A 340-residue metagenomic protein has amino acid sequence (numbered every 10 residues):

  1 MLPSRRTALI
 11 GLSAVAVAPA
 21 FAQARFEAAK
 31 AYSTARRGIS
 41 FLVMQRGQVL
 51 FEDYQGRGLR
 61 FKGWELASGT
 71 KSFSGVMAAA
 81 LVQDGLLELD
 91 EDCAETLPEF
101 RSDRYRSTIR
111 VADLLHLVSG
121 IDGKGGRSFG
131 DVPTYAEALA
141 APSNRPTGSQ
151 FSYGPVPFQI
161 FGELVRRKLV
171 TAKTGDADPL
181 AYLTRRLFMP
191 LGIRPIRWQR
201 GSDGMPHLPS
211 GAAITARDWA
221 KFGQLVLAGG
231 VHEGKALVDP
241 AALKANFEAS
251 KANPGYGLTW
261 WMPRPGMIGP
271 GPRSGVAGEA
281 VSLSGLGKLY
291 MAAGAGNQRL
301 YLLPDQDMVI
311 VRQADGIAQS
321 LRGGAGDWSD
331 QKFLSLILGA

Functional and structural regions predicted by a protein language model:
L2, T7-A22: N-terminal export signals
A29-L59, L300-L303, D307-V311: A short, well-structured edge-of-sheet supersecondary motif
G47, W64-D90, L114, F161-V165 (+2 more regions): Active-site SXXK
F51-D53, A94, K124-T147, F151-Y153 (+1 more regions): Short, charged, amphipathic alpha-helices and their helix-cap/turn boundaries
Q83-S119, V170-S210: Active-site helix/loop module of the DD-peptidase/beta-lactamase fold, centered on the serine-lysine SxxK catalytic
P157-V165, G211-V231, Q298-A314: Active-site-proximal alpha-helical segments within enzyme catalytic domains
R194-P195, A249-V309: Active-site Gly/Thr loop motif
L289-A340: Structured C-terminal helix/loop/strand segments within mature extracytoplasmic catalytic/sensor domains
